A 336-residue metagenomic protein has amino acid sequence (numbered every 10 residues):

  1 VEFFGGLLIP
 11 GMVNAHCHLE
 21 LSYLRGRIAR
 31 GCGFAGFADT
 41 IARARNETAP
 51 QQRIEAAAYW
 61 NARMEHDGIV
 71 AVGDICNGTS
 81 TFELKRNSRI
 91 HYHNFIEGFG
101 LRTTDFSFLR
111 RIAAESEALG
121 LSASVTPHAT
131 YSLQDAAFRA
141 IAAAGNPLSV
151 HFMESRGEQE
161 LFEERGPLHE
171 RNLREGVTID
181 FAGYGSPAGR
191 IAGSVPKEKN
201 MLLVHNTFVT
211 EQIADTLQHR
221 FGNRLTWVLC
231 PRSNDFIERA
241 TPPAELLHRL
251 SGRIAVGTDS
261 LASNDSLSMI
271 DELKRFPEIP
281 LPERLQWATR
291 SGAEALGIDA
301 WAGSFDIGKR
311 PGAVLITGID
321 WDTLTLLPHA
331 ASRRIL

Functional and structural regions predicted by a protein language model:
V1-I9: Histidine-rich, glycine-flanked metal-binding segment
L7, R25-S88, R110-A118: Alpha-helical scaffold segments that flank or form the walls of functional sites
P10-S22, P147-R156: Histidine-centered catalytic micro-motifs
V13, A38, V70-A71, H91-H93 (+5 more regions): Structural preference for beta-strand elements that scaffold enzyme active sites
H18, N77-G78, F95-L101, H128-T130 (+4 more regions): Active-site beta-loop-alpha junctions enriched in small/polar residues
S22-E55, H93-I96, S155-K199: Active-site gating loops and adjacent loop-to-helix segments of metal-dependent hydrolytic enzymes
T126-A142, N146, H205-F208, D235-E238: Active-site glycine- and acidic-residue-rich loops that bind and position anionic ligands or nucleotide-like cofactors
S194-K197, C230, A240-G318: His/Asp/Glu-enriched, well-ordered alpha-helical/loop segment that forms or immediately abuts the divalent-metal
